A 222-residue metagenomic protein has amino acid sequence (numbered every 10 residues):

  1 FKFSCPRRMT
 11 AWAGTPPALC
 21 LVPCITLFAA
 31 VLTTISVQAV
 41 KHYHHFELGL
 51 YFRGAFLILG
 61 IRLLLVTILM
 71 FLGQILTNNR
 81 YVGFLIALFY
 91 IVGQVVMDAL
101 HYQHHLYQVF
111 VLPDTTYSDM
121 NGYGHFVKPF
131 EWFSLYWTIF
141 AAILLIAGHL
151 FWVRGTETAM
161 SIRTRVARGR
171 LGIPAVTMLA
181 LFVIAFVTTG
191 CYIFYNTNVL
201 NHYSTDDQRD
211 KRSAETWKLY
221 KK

Functional and structural regions predicted by a protein language model:
F1-F3, R7-M9, M70-Q74, H149-T164: Cytoplasmic membrane-interface regions of multi-pass membrane proteins
F1-I25: Helix-loop-helix units of permease transmembrane domains in multi-pass membrane transporters, especially ABC
R8-P16, R163-P174: Interfacial transmembrane-helix boundary/kink motif in multi-pass membrane proteins
P17-N78, T116-D119, P129: Secretory targeting signals
Y43, Y81-V166, T189-K211, L219: Terminal transmembrane helical anchor/hairpin motif
F52-A55, G124-S134, G172-L179: Membrane-water interface of alpha-helical transmembrane segments
I75-L88, I173-F182: Alpha-helical transmembrane segments and their helix-start/interface "positive-inside/aromatic belt" motifs in integral
M178-Y192: Hydrophobic membrane-insertion alpha-helices, especially the h-region of bacterial N-terminal signal peptides
